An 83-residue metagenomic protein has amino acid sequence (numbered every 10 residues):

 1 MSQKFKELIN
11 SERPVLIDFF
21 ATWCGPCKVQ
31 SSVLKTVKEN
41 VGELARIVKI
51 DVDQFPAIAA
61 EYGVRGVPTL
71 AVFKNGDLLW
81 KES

Functional and structural regions predicted by a protein language model:
M1-P14: A short beta-strand-turn-helix
E12-R13, F20-W23, G66: Short pre-active-site segment immediately N-terminal to redox-active cysteine/selenocysteine motifs in thiol-based
L16-I17, I47, L70: Hydrophobic beta-strand anchors of alpha/beta hydrolase catalytic cores
D18, S31, K35, E61-Y62: ABC family nucleotide-binding domain
C24-C27, L70: The canonical Cys-X-X-Cys-His
K28-G42: Typically the conserved alpha-helix immediately C-terminal to a functionally engaged Cys/Sec in thioredoxin-like
V52-A59: Structural microenvironment flanking redox-active thiols in thiol-disulfide oxidoreductases
G66-S83: Non-catalytic, surface beta->alpha helical segment in thiol-disulfide oxidoreductase systems
